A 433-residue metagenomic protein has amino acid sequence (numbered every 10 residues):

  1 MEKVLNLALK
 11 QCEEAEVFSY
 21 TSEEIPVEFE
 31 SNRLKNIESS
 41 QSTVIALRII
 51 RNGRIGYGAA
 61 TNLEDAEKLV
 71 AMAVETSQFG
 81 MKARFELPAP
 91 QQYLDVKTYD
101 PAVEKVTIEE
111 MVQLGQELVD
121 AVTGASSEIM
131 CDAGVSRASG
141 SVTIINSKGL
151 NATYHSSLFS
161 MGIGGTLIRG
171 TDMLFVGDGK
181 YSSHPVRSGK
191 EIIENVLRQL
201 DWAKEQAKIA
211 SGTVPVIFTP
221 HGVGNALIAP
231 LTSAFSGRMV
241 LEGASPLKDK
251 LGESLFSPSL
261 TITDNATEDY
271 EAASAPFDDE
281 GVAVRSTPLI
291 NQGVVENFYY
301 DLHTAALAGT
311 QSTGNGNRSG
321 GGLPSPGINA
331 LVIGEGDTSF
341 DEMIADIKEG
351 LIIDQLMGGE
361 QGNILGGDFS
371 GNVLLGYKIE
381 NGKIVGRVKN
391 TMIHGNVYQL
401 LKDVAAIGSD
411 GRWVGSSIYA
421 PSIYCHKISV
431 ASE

Functional and structural regions predicted by a protein language model:
M1-E433: N-terminal small-residue-enriched
